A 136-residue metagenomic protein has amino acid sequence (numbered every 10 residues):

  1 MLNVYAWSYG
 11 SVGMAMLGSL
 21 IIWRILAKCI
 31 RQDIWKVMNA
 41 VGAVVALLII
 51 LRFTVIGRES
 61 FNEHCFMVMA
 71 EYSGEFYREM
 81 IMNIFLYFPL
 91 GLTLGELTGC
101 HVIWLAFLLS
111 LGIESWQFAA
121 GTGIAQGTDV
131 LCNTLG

Functional and structural regions predicted by a protein language model:
M1-G127: Bulky hydrophobic segments
